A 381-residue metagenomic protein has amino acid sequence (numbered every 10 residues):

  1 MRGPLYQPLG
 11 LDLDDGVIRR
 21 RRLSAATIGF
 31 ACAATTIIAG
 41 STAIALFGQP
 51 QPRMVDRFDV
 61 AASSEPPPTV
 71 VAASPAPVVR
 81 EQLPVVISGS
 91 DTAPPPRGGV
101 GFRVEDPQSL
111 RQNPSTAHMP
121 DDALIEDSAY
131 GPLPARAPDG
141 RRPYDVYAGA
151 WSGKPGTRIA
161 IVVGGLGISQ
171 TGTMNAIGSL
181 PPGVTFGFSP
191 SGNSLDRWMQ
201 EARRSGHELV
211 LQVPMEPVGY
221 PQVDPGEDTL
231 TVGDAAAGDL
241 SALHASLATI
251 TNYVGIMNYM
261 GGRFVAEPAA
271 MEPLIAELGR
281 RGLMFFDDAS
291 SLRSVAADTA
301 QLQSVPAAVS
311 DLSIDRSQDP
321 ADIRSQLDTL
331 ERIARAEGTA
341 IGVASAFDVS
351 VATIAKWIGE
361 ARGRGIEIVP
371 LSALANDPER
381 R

Functional and structural regions predicted by a protein language model:
M1-A25: N-terminal, positively charged topogenic segments adjacent to a membrane insertion site
G29-A43: Hydrophobic membrane-insertion alpha-helices, especially the h-region of bacterial N-terminal signal peptides
A45-L133: Juxtamembrane proline-rich low-complexity "stalk" or linker regions positioned immediately after a signal peptide
D139-V223: Active-site beta->alpha N-cap acidic-glycine motif
I159-V163, V184-F188, L209-V213, I256-N258 (+4 more regions): Hydrophobic faces of well-ordered beta-strands that scaffold small-molecule active sites in alpha/beta enzyme cores
D224-A248, V265-A270, D298-P306, S310-R335: Alpha-helical scaffold elements lining the catalytic groove of polysaccharide deacetylases
E277-I323, P370-A375: His/Asp/Glu-enriched short active-site or ligand-binding loop at hydrolase and phosphoryl-transfer sites
L278-L292, A346-R381: C-terminal domain-boundary segment and adjacent tail
